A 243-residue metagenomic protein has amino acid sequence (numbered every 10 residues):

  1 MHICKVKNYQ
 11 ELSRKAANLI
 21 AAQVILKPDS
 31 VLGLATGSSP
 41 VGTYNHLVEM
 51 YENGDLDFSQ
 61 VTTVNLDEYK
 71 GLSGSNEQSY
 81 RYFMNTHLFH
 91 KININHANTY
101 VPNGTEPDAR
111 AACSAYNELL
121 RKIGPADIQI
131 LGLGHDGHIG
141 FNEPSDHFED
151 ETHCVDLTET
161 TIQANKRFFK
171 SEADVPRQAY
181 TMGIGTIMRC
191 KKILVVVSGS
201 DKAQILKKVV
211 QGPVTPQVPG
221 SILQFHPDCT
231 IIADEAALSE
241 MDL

Functional and structural regions predicted by a protein language model:
M1-L32: N-terminal glycine-/serine-/threonine-rich phosphate-binding loop
L26-E52: Glycine-rich N-terminal segment of FAD-binding domains in flavoprotein oxidoreductases, spanning the beta-loop-helix
G33-G37, N65, P102-N103, I130-L133 (+2 more regions): Short beta-strand segments
H46-D57, Y80, P144-H153, V214: A glycine- and small-aliphatic-rich helix-loop capping segment at beta-alpha/alpha-beta transitions that lines
L56-Q129: Ligand-binding beta-strand-loop-alpha-helix segment within the catalytic cores of soluble metabolic enzymes
A111-C113, G140-S145, D150-E151, I205-V209 (+1 more regions): A short secondary-structure junction signal
D136, G140-I184: Class I SAM-dependent methyltransferase SAM-binding "motif I" and its flanking Rossmann-like core
G185, R189-L243: ATP/nucleoside-binding phosphotransfer catalytic cores, i.e., glycine-rich phosphate-binding loops
